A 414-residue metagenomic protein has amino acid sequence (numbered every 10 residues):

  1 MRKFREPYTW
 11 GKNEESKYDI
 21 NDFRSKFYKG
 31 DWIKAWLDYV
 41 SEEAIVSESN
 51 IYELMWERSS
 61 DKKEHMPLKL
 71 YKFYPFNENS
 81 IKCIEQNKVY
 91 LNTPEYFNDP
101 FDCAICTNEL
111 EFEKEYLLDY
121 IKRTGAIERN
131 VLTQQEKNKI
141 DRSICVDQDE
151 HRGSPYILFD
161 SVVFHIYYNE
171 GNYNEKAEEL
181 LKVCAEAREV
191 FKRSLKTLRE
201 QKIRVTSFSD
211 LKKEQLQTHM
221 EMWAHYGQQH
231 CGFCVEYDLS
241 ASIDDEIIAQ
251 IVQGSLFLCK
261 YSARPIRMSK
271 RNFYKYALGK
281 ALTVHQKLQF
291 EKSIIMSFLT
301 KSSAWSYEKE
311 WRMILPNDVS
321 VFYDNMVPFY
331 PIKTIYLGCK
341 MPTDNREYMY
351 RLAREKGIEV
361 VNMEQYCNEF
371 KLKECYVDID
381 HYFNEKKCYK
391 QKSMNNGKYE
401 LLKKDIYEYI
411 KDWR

Functional and structural regions predicted by a protein language model:
R2-R414: Partner-binding and oligomerization surfaces adjacent to conserved cores of proteins that assemble macromolecular
